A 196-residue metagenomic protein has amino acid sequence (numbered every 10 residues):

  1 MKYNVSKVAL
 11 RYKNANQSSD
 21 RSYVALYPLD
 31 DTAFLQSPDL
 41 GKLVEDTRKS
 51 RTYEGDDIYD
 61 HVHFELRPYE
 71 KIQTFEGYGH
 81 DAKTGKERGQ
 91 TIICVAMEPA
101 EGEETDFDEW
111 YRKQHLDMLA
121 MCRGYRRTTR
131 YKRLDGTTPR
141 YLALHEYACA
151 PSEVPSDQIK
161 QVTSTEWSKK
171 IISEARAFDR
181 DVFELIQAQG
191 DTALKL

Functional and structural regions predicted by a protein language model:
M1-L196: Macromolecular interaction modules
